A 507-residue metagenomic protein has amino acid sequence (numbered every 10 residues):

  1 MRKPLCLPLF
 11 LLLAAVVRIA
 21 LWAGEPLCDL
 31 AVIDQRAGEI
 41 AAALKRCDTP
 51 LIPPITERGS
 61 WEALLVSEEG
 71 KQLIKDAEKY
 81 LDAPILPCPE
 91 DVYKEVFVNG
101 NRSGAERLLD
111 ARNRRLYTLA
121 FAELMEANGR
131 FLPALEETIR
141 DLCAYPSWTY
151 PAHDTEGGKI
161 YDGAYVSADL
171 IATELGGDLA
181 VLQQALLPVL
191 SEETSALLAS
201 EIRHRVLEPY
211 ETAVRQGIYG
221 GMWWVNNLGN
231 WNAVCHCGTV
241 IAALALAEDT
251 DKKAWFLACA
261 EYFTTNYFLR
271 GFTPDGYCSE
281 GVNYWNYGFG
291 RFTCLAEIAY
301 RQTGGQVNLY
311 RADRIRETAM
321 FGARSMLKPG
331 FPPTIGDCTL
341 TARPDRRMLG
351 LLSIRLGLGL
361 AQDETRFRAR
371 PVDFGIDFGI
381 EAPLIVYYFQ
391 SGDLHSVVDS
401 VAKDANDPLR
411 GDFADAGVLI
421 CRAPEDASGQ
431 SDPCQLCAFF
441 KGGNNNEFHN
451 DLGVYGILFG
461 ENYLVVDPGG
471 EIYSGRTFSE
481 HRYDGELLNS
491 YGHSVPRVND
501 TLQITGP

Functional and structural regions predicted by a protein language model:
M1-E25: Bacterial Sec-dependent N-terminal signal peptides
G24-V96: Low-complexity, Ser/Thr/Pro/Gly-enriched N-terminal "stalk/linker" regions
T49, G100-R112, L124, T155-T173 (+6 more regions): Solvent-exposed loop and edge beta-strand segments that line ligand/cofactor-binding and catalytic clefts
A77-C88, L135-H153, L197-M222, W255-G276 (+2 more regions): Long, well-ordered core segments of solenoidal/helical folds
R114-G129, T173-E193, C235-T250, G290-G305 (+4 more regions): Well-ordered alpha-helical scaffold segments within catalytic/enzyme domains
I160-N283, C294, L394-D404: Active-site lining segments of carbohydrate-active enzymes
G290-L464: Carbohydrate-active enzyme catalytic cores, enriched for enzymes that act on polyanionic acidic polysaccharides
N450-P507: Active-site rim segments in enzyme catalytic domains, especially the processed small/beta chain of N-terminal
